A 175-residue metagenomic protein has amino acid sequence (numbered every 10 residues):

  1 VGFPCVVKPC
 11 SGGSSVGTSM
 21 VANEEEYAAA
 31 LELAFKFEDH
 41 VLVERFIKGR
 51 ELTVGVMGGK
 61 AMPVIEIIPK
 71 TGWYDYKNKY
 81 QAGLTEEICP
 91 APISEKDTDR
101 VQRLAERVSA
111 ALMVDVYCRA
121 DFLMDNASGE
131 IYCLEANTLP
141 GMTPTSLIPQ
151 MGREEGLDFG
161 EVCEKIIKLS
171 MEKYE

Functional and structural regions predicted by a protein language model:
V1-T18, D39-K48, L52: ATP-grasp fold ATP-binding core
G12, E26, L147: Residue-level recognition of oxygen-bearing side chains
S15, E86-I88, P144-I148: Short small-residue beta-strand/loop micro-motif enriched in glycine and branched aliphatics
M20-N23, E155: A structural signal for short, well-ordered beta-strand elements
A22-R103, I131-Y132: Phosphate-binding site of ATP-dependent enzymes
R45, V56, A110-M142, G152: Conserved metal-phosphate-binding beta-hairpin within the catalytic cores of diverse ATP-dependent phosphoryl-transfer
E130-E175: C-terminal active-site "lid" helix and adjoining low-complexity regulatory extension at the edge of ATP-using catalytic
